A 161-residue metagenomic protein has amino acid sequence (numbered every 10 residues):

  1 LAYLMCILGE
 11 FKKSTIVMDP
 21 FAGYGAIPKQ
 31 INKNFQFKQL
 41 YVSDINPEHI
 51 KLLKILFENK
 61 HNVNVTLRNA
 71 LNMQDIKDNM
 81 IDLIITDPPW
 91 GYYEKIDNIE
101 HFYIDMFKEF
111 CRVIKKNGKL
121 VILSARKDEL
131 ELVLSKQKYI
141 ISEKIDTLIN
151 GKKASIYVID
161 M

Functional and structural regions predicted by a protein language model:
L1-M161: Class I S-adenosyl-L-methionine-dependent methyltransferase catalytic core
